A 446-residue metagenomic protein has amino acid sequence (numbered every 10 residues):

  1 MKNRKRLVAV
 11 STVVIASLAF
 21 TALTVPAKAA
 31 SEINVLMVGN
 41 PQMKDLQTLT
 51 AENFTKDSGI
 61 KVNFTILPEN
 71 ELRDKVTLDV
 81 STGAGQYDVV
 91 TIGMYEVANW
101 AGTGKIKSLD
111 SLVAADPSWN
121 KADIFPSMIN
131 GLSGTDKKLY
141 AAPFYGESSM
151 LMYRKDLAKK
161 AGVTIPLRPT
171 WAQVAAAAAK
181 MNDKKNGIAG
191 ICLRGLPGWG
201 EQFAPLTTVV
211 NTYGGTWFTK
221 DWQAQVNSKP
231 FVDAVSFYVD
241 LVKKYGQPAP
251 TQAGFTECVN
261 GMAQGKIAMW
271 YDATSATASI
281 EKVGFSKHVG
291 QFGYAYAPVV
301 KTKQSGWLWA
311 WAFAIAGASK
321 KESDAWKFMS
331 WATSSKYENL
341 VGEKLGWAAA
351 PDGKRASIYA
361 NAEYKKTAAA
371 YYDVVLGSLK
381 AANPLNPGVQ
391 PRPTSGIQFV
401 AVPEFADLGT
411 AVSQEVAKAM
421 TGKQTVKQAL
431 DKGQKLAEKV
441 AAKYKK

Functional and structural regions predicted by a protein language model:
A30-P41, I60-T65, D88-V89, Y140 (+2 more regions): Short, well-ordered beta-strand elements
S31-E32, E52-I124, K159-P166, V259-G261 (+2 more regions): Extracytoplasmic "Venus flytrap"/periplasmic binding protein-like
K61, K159, N383-K446: Conserved C-terminal helix/tail region of periplasmic/extracytoplasmic solute-binding proteins
L78, Q86-V90, P117-L157, A189 (+2 more regions): A structural signal for short loop-to-beta-strand junctions that line the ligand-binding cleft of periplasmic/secreted
M94-S148, Q202-P205, V289-A295, D373-G388: Hinge/lid segment of periplasmic solute-binding proteins
A114, S275-H288, K301-T410: C-terminal lobe and pocket-closing loops of periplasmic/extracytoplasmic Venus-flytrap solute-binding proteins
T135-F144, S149, A172-A224, N260 (+1 more regions): Extracytoplasmic/periplasmic solute-binding protein
A177-K180, K220-Q252, G293-A297: Glycine-centered hinge/linker elements that transmit conformational signals in sensory and ligand-binding systems
